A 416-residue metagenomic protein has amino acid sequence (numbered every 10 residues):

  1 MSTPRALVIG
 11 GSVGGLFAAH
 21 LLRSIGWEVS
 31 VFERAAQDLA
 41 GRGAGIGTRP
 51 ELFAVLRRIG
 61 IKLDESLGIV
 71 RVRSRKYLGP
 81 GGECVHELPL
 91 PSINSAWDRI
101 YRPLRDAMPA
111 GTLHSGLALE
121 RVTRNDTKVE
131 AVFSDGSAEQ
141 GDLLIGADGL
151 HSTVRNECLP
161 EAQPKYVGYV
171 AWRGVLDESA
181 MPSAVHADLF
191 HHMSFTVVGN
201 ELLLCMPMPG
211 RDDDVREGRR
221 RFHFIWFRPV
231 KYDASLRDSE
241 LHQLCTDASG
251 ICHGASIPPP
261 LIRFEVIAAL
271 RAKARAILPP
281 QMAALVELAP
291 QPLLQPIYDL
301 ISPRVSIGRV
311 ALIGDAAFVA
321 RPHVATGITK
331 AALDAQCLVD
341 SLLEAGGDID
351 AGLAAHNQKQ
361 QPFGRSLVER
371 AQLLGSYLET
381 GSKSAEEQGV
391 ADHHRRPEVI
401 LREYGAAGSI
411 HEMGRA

Functional and structural regions predicted by a protein language model:
M1-A6, G41, T48-S179, A416: Conserved N-terminal helical subregion
S2-P4, S24, P260, A272 (+5 more regions): C-terminal helical "tail/cap" subdomain of flavin- and related membrane-associated enzymes
V8-A35, I145-G146, W172, F224 (+2 more regions): Conserved mid-domain beta->alpha element of the FAD-binding
L22, A44-G47, K128-E130, C158-E161 (+3 more regions): Short, glycine/charged-enriched secondary-structure capping and boundary segments
D38-R42, P182, A234, G364: A short beta-to-alpha transition loop/helix N-cap that caps and shapes the active-site region
E87-L90, A96, Y101, S137 (+1 more regions): Conserved FAD/dinucleotide-binding core of flavoprotein oxidoreductases
S115, T127, G199-E201, P290-L293: Short beta-strand or tight-loop elements that sit immediately N-terminal to catalytic metal-binding acidic residues
S152, A171, L202-L204, R211 (+1 more regions): Histidine-centered metal-chelating micro-motifs
